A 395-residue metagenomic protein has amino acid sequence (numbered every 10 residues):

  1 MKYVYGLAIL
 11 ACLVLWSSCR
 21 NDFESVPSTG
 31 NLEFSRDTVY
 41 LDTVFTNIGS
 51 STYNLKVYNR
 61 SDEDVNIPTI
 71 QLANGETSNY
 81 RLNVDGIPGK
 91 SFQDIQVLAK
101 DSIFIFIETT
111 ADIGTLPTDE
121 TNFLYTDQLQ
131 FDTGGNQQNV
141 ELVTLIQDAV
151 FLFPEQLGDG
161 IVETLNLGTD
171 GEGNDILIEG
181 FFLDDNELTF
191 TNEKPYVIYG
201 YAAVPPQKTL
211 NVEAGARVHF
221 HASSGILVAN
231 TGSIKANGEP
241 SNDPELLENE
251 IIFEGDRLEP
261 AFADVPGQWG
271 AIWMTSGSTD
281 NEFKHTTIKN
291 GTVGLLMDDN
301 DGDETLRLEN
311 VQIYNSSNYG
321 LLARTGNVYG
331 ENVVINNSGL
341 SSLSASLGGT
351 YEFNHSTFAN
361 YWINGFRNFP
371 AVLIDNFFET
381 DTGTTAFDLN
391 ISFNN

Functional and structural regions predicted by a protein language model:
Y5-L13: Sec-dependent N-terminal signal peptides
L15-S18: C-terminal motif of bacterial Sec signal peptides marking the signal peptidase cleavage site
R20, E24-S25, L32-T43, I48-G49 (+2 more regions): Beta-strand/loop edge motif enriched in small/polar residues
S50-T52, D62-I67: Short acidic/proline- and small/hydrophobic-mixed sequence motifs that coincide with surface turns and coil-to-beta
V57-S61: Asparagine-centered strand-capping/turn motif at beta-strand->loop junctions
P68-L72: Short, surface-exposed alpha-helix to beta-strand junction/turn motifs within ectodomains of secreted and cell-envelope
A73-S91: Short, solvent-exposed loop/linker segments at beta-strand-coil boundaries, enriched for Pro/Gly and Ser/Thr
